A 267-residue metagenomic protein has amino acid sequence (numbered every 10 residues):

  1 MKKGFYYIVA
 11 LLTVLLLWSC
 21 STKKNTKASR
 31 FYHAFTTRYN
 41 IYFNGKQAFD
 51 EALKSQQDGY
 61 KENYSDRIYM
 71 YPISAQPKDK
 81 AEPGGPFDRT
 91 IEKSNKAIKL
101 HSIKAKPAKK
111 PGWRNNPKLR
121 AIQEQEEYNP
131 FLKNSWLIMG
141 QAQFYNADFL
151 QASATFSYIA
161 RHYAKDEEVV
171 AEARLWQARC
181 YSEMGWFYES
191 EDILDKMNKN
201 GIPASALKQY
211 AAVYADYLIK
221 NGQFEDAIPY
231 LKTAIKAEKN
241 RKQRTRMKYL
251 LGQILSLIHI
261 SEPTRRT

Functional and structural regions predicted by a protein language model:
W18-S19: C-terminal motif of bacterial Sec signal peptides marking the signal peptidase cleavage site
Q123-Q125, A160-E167, D195-A204, T233-R241 (+1 more regions): Solenoid-like repeat scaffolds
N129-W136, D166-R174, I202-V213, N240-K248: Generic helix N-cap/helix-start motif at coil->alpha-helix transitions
I258-T267: Single conserved hydrophobic/aromatic residue that forms the stacking wall/gate of nucleotide- or nucleobase-binding
